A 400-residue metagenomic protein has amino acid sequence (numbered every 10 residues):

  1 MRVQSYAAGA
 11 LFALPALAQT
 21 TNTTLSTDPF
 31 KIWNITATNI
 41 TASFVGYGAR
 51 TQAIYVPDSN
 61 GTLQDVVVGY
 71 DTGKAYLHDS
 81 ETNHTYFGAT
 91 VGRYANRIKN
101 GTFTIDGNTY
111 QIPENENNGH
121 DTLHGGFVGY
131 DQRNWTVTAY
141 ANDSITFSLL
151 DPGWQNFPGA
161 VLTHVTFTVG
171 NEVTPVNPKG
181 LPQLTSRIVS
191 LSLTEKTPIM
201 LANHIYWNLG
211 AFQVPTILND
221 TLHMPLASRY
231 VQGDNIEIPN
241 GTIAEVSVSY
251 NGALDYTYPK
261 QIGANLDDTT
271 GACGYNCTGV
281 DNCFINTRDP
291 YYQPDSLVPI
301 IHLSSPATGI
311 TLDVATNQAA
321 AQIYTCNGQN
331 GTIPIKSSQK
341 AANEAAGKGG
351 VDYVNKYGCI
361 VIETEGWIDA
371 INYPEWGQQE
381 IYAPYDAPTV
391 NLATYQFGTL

Functional and structural regions predicted by a protein language model:
M1-T20: Fungal secretory targeting signals
Q19-I40, V45-L400: An exposed, glycine/acidic-rich loop-and-rim segment of catalytic or binding clefts
